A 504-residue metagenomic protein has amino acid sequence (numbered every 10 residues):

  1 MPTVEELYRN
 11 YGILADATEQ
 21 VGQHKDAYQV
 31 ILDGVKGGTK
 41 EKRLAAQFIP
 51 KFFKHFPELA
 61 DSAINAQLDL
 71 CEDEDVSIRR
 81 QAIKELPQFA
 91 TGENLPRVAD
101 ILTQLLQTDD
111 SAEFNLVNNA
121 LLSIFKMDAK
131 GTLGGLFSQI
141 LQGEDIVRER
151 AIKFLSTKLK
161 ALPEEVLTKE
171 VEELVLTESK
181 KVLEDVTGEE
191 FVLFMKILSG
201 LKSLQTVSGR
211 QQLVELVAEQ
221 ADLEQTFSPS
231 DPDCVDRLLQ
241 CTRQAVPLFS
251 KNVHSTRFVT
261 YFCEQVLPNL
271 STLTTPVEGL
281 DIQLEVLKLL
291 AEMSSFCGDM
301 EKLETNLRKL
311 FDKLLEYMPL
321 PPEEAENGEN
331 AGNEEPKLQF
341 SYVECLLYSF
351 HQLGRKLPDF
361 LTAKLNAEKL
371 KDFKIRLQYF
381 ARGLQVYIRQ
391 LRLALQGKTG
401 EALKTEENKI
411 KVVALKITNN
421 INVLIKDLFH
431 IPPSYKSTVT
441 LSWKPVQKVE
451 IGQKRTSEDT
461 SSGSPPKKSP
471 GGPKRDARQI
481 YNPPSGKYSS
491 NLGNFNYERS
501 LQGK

Functional and structural regions predicted by a protein language model:
M1, L370-K371, L403-K504: Eukaryotic intrinsically disordered, low-complexity regulatory tails and linkers enriched in charged/polar residues
M1-Y8: Plant-biased recognition of short, low-complexity, intrinsically disordered N-terminal tails
R9-A15, K84-E93, V98-P322, E335-P336 (+3 more regions): Extended alpha-solenoid helical-repeat scaffolds
G12-D75: Internal amphipathic alpha-helical repeat/solenoid segments
A46, V76, P96-A99, L303-T438: Extended alpha-helical scaffolding segments
F52, D61-N94, Q104-L105: A broadly used, surface-exposed interaction patch
C71, D75-I78, D109, G143 (+1 more regions): Alpha-helix boundary/capping detector
